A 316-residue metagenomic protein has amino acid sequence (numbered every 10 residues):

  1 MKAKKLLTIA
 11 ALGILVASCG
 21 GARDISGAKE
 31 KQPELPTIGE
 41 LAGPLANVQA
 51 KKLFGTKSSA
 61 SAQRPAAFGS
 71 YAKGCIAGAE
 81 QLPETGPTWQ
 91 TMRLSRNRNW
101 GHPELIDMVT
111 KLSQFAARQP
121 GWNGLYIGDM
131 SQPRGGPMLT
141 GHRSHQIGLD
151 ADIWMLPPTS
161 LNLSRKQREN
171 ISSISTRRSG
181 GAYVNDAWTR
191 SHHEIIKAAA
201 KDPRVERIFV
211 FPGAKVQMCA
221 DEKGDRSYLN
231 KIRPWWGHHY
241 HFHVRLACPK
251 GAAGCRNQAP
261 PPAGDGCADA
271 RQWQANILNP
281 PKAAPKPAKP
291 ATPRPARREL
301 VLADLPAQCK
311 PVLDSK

Functional and structural regions predicted by a protein language model:
M1-T8: Bacterial N-terminal signal peptides that target proteins for export
I9-A17: Bacterial N-terminal signal peptides
G20-A22: Bacterial signal peptide processing site
D24-G43, L163-K316: Catalytic cores and adjacent binding grooves of peptidoglycan-active enzymes
G27-F68: Solvent-exposed N-terminal domain segments of exported/luminal and surface proteins
A50-S59, M108-T140, F209-K231: Extended, low-complexity, intrinsically disordered C-terminal regulatory tails of eukaryotic serine/threonine kinases
A62-G128, W188-K197, D202: Active-site acidic/histidine clusters and adjacent loop/turn architecture that either coordinate catalytic ions
P120-W122, Q146-D150, H239-H241: Extracytoplasmic
